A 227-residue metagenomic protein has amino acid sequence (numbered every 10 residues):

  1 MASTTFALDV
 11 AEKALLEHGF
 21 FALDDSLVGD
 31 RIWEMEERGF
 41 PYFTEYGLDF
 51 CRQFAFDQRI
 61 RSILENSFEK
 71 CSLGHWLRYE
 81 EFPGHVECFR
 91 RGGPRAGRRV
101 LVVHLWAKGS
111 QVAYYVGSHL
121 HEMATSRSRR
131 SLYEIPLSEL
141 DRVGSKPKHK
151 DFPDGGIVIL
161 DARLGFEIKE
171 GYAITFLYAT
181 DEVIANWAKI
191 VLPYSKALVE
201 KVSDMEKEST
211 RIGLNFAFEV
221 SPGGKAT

Functional and structural regions predicted by a protein language model:
M1-F6, G224-T227: Eukaryotic N-terminal low-complexity, Ser/Thr- and Lys/Arg-rich leader segments that predominantly function as
T4-G19, D24-G156, A162-P193: Non-heme Fe(II) oxygenase catalytic core, chiefly the N-lobe of the double-stranded beta-helix
Y178-N215: Double-stranded beta-helix
L214-T227: Contiguous surface segments at macromolecular interaction interfaces
